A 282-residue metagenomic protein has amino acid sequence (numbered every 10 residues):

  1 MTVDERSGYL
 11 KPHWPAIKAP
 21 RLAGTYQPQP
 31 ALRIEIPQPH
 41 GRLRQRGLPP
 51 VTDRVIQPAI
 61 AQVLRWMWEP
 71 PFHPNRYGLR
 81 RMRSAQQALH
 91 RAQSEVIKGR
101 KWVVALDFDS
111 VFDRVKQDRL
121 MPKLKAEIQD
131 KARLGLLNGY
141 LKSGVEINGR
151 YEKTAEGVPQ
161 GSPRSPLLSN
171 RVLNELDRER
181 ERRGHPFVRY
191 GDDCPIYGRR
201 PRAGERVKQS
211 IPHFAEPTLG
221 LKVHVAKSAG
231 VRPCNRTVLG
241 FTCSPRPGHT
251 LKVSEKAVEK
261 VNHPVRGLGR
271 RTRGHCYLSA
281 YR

Functional and structural regions predicted by a protein language model:
M1, Q62-G78: Charged boundary/loop elements
M1-Y9, R33-I34: Short secondary-structure junction/hinge motifs that connect adjacent elements
E5-P28: Amphipathic alpha-helical blocks
P20-G24, P28-E35, P39, P71-N75 (+1 more regions): Conserved polymerase palm-domain catalytic core
Q45-P50: Conserved phosphate-binding loops in nucleotide/dinucleotide-binding enzymes
V51-T52, I56-A59, Q93: Duplex nucleic acid-engaging cores and interfaces of nucleic-acid transaction enzymes
K142, T218-R282: A conserved non-catalytic segment of reverse transcriptases and RNA-directed RNA polymerases corresponding to the late
